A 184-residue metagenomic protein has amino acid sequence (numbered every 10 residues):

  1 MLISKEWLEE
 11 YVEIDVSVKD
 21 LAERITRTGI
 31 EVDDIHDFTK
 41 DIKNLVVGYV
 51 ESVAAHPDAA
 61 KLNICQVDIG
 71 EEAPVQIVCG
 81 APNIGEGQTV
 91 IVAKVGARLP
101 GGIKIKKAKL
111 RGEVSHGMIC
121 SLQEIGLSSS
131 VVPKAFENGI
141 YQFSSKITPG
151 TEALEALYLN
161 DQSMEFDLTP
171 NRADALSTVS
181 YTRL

Functional and structural regions predicted by a protein language model:
M1-L184: Phosphate-backbone binding interfaces of nucleic-acid-interacting proteins
